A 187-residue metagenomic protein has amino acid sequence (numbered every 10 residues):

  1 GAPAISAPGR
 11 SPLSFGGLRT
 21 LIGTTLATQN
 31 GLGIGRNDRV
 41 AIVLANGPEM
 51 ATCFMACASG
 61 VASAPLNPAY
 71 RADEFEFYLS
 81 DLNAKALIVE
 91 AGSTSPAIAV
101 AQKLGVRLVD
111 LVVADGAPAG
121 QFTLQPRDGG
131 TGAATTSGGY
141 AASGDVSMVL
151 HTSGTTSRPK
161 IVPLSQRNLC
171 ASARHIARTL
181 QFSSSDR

Functional and structural regions predicted by a protein language model:
P3-G47, A51-M55, R71-E76, L164-R167: Conserved AMP-binding/adenylate-forming core of the ANL superfamily
S14-G17, Y140, S147-R174: Conserved AMP-binding A3 loop
G23-A27, S80, S157, R174: Solvent-exposed alpha-helix faces
G35, K85, R107: Short acidic/polar active-site loop segments enriched in Thr and Asp
V40, C57, L87, V146 (+1 more regions): Conserved S/T- and glycine-rich ATP-binding loop of Class I adenylate-forming
A41-V43, M50, F54, A58-I88 (+2 more regions): Short beta-strand->loop structural element characteristic of the AMP-binding/adenylate-forming
Y70-V100, P118-T123, S172-R187: Conserved ATP-dependent adenylate/AMP-binding module captured primarily in the ANL superfamily
L108, A117, Q121, D128-H151 (+2 more regions): Conserved pre-ATP/AMP-binding loop-to-beta segment of ANL
